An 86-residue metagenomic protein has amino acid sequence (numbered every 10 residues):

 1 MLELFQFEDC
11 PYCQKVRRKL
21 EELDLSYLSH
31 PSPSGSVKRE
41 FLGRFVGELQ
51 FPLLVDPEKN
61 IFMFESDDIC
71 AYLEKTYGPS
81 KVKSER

Functional and structural regions predicted by a protein language model:
M1-E8, Q14-R86: GST-like domain detector, emphasizing the conserved glutathione-binding G-site in the N-terminal thioredoxin-like
